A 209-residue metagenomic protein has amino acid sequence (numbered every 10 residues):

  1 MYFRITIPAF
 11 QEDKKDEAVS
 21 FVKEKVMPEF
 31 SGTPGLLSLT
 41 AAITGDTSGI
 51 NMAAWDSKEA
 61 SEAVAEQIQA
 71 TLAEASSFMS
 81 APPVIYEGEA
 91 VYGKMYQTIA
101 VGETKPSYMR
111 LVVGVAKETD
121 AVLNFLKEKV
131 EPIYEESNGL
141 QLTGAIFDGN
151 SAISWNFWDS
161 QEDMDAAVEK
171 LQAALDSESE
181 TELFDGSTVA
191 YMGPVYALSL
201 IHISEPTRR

Functional and structural regions predicted by a protein language model:
M1-I50, D56-S204: Short S/T/G/P-rich N-terminal loop/turn motif that feeds into the first structured element of a domain
E205-R209: Short "domain-exit" segments at the C-terminal end of structured domains
